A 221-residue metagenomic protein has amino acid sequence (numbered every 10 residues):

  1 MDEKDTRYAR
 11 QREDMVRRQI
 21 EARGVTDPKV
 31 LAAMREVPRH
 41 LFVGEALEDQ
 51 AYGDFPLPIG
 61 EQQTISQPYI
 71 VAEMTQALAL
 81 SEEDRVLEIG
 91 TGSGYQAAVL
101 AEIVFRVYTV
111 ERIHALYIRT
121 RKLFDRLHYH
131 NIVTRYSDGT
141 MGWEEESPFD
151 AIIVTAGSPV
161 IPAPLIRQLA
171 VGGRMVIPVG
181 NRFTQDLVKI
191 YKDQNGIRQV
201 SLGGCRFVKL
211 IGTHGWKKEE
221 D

Functional and structural regions predicted by a protein language model:
M1-L87, Y95-V99, I103, L116-V133 (+1 more regions): Class I SAM-dependent transferase core
A79-R198: Conserved nucleotide-cofactor-binding alpha/beta core module
